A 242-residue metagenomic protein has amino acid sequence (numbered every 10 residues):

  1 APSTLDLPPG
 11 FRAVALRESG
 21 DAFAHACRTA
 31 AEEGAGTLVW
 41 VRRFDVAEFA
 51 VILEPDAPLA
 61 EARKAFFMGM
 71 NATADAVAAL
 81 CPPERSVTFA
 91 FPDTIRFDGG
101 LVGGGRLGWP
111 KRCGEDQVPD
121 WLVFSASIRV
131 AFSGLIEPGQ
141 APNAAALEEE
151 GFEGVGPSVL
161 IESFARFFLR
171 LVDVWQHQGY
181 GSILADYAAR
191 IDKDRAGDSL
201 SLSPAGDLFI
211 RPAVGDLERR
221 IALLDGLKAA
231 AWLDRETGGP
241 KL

Functional and structural regions predicted by a protein language model:
A1-R85, L101-V102, G108-W109, C113 (+2 more regions): N-terminal lobe of the biotin/lipoate ligase/transferase fold
V87-G99, I128: Catalytic palm active-site di-aspartate
F91, R106-W109, F124-V130, G151 (+1 more regions): Short, structured patches in soluble enzyme cores that scaffold and shape functional sites
I95, G206-V214: Short polybasic amphipathic segments
G100-L107, L135-G139: Glycine- and small hydrophobic-enriched segments that form the cores of compact globular domains
E115-E150: Short, acidic (Asp/Glu-rich) active-site segment that either coordinates a divalent metal cofactor
F152-A205, K241: Conserved, helical-rich catalytic subdomain that frames metal- and/or nucleotide-binding sites in enzyme alpha/beta
L217-D225: Catalytic-site microenvironment of enzymes that process N-acetyl-hexosamine-containing cell-wall polysaccharides
